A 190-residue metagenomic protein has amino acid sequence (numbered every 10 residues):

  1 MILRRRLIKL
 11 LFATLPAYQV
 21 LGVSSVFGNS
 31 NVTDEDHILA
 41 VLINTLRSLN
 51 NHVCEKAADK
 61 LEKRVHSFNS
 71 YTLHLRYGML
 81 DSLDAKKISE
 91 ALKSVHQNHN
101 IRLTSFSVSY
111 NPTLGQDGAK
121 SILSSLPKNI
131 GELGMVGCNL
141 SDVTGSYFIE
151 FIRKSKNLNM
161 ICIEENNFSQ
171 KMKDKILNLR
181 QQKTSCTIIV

Functional and structural regions predicted by a protein language model:
M1-L3: Secretory targeting signals
I8-V190: Leucine-rich tandem repeat or coiled-coil scaffolds
